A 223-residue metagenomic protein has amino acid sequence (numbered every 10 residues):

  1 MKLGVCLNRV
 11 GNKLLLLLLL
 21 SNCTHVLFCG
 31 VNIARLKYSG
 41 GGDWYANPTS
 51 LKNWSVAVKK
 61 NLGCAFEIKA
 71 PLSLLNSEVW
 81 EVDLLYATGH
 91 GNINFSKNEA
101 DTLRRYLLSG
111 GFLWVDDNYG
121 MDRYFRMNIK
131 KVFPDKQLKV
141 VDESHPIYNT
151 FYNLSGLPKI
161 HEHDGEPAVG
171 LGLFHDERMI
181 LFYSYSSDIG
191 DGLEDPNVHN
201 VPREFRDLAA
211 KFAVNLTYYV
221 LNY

Functional and structural regions predicted by a protein language model:
M1-G11: N-terminal secretory signal peptides that target proteins for export/translocation
K13-H25: Bacterial N-terminal signal peptides
F28-L84, T88-G91, I180, D188-D191 (+1 more regions): Aromatic-Pro/Gly-enriched surface loop or interdomain linker that acts as a lid/target-recognition segment
I33, L84-R123: Short alpha-beta junction capping motif
Y38-G42, H90-N94, N118-R123, S144-I147 (+1 more regions): Solvent-exposed loop/turn segments at secondary-structure junctions within structured extracellular/periplasmic domains
P48-S55, A100, R104, D122 (+2 more regions): Extracytoplasmic/secreted envelope proteins and their assembly/folding machinery, especially bacterial periplasmic
L74-L75, G165-L181: Short, surface-exposed beta-strand/loop micro-motifs that present aromatic residues
M127-L157: Acidic, glycine-rich loop-and-strand cores that form catalytic or ligand-binding grooves in diverse globular domains
